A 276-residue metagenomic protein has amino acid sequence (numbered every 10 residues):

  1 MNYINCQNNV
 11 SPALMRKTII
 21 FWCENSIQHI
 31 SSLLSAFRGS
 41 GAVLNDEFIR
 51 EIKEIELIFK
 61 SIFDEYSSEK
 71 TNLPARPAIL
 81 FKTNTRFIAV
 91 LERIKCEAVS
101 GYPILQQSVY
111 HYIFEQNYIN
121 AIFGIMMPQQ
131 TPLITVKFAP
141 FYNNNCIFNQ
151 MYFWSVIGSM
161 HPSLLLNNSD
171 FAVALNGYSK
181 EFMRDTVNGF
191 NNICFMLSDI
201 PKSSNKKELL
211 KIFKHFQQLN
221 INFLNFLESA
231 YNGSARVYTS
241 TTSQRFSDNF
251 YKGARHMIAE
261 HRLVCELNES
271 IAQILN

Functional and structural regions predicted by a protein language model:
M1-N276: Surface-exposed peri-terminal alpha-helical interaction modules
